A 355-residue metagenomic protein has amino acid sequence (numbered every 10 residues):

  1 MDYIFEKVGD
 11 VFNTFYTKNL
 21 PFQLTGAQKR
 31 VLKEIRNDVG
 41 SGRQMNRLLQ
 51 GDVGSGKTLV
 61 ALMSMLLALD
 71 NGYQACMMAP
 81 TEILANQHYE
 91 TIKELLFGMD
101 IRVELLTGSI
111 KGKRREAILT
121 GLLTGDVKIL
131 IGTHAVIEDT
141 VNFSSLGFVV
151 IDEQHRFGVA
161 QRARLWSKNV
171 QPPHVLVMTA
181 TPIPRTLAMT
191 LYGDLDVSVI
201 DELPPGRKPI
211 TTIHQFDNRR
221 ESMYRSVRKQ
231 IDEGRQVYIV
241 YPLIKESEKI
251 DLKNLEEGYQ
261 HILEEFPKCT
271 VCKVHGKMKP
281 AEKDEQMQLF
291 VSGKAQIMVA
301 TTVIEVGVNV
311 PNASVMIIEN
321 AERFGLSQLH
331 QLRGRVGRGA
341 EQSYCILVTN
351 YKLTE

Functional and structural regions predicted by a protein language model:
M1-N19: Upstream accessory/linker segments immediately N-terminal to the RecA-like ATPase cores of bacterial MutS and a subset
D2-I4, F22-K33, G40-E355: Inter-lobe coupling/hinge segments of SF2-like helicase ATPases
